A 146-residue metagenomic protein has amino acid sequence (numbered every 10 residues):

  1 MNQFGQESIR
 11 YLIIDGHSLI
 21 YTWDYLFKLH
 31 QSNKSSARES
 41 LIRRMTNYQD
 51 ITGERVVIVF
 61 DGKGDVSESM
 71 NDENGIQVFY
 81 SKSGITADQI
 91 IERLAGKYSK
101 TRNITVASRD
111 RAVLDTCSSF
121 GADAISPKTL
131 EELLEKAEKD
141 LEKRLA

Functional and structural regions predicted by a protein language model:
N2-I13, S18-A146: Nuclease catalytic cores that cleave nucleic-acid phosphodiester bonds, predominantly acidic two-metal-ion
